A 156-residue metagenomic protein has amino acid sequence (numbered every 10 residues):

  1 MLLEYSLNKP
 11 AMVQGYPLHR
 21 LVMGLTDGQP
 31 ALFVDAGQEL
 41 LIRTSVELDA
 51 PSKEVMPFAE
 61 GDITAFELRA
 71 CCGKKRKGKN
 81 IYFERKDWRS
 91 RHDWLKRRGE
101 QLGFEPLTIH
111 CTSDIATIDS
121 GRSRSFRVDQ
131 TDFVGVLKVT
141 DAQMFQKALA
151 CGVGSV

Functional and structural regions predicted by a protein language model:
M1-V156: RNA-interacting cores
